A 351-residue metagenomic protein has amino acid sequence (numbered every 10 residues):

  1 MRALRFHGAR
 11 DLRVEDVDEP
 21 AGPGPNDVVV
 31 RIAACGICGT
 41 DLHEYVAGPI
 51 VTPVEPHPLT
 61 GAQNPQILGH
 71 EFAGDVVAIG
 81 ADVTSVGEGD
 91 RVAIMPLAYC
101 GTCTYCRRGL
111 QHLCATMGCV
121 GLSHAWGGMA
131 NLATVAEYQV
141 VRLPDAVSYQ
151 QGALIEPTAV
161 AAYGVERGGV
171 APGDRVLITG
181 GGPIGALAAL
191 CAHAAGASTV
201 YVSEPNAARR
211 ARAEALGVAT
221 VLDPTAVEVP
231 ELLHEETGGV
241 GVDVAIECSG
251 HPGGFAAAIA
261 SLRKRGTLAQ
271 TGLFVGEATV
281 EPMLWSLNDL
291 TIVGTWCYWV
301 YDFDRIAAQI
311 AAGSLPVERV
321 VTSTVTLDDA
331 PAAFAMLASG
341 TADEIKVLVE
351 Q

Functional and structural regions predicted by a protein language model:
A21-C35, I50-T104, P144-A146: Glycine-rich beta-strand-centered segment in the early N-terminal region that forms part of a ligand/cofactor-binding
P23-G24, G87, A171, R263 (+1 more regions): Residue-level recognition of short, solvent-exposed, well-ordered loop/turn junctions that link secondary-structure
P58-P65, H70, A98-T179, E318: NAD(P)H dinucleotide-binding glycine-rich loop of Rossmann-like/cofactor-binding domains, especially the beta1-alpha1
Y138, D145-A226, E231: Mid-domain Rossmann-like dinucleotide-binding core that forms the NAD(H)/NADP(H) cofactor-binding site
G168-V170, A211-T291, P331, D343: Glycine-rich cofactor phosphate-binding loops and adjacent beta1-alpha1 units of small-molecule cofactor enzyme domains
P205-N206, F274, Y298: Residues in the short beta-alpha loop(s) of Rossmann-like NAD(P)-binding domains
A256-A260, V300-Q351: C-terminal hydrophobic helical "lid"/dimerization subdomain of Rossmann-like NAD(P)H-dependent oxidoreductases
